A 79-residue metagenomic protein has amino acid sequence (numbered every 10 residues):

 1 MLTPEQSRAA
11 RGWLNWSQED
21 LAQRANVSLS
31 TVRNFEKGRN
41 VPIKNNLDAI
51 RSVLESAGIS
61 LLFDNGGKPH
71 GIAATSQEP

Functional and structural regions predicted by a protein language model:
E5-D20, S76-Q77: Short basic helix-loop element that most often maps to the first helix and adjoining turn of HTH DNA-binding modules
S7, L21-A22, V32-F35: Conserved hydrophobic/aromatic packing and binding residues within compact polymer-binding modules
G12, Q23, E55: Short polybasic/polar patches that bind polyanions
L14, I43-N46: Short, conserved glycine- and acidic-residue-centered signature motifs in active-site or ligand-binding loops
N26, N45-L62: DNA major-groove recognition helix of helix-turn-helix/homeodomain DNA-binding modules
N26-P42: Recognition helix of helix-turn-helix/homeodomain-like DNA-binding domains that insert into the DNA major groove
I59-P79: Helix-turn-helix/homeodomain-like alpha-helical modules used for DNA recognition and transcription-factor dimerization
